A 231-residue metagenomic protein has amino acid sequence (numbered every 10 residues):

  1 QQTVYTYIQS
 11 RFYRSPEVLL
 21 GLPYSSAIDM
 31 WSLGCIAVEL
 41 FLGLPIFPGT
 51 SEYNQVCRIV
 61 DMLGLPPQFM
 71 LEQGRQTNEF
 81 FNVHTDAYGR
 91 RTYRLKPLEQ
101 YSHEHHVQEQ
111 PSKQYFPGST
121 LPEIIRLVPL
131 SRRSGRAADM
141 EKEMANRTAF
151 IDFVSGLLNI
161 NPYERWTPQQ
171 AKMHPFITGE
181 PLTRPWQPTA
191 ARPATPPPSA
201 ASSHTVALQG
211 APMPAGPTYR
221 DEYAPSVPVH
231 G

Functional and structural regions predicted by a protein language model:
T3-V18: Conserved activation segment of eukaryotic-like protein kinases, specifically the C-terminal portion of the activation
T6, G21-S26, F47: Activation segment
E17-L22, L40: End-of-activation segment of Hanks-type protein kinase domains
D29: Conserved catalytic-loop aspartate of Hanks-type protein kinases
P66-F153: C-terminal lobe substrate-recognition/regulatory segment of protein kinase catalytic domains
M144, N159-E164, Q170-R184: Terminal C-lobe "cap" of eukaryotic-type protein kinase domains
G179-G231: Intrinsically disordered, low-complexity regulatory tails and linkers that flank structured modules
